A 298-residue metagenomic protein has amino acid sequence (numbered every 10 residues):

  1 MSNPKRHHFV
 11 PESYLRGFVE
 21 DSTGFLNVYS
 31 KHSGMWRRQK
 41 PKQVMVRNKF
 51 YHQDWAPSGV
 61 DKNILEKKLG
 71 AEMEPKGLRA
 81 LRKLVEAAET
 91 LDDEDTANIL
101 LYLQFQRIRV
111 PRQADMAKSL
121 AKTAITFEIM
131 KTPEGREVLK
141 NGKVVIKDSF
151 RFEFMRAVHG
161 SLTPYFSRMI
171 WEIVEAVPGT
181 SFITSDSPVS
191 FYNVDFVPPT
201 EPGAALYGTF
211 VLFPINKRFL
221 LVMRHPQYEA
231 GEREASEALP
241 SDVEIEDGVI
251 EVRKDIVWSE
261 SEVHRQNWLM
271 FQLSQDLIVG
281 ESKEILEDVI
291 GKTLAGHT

Functional and structural regions predicted by a protein language model:
M1-R6, V10-T298: Alpha-helical structural context detector biased toward long hydrophobic helices
